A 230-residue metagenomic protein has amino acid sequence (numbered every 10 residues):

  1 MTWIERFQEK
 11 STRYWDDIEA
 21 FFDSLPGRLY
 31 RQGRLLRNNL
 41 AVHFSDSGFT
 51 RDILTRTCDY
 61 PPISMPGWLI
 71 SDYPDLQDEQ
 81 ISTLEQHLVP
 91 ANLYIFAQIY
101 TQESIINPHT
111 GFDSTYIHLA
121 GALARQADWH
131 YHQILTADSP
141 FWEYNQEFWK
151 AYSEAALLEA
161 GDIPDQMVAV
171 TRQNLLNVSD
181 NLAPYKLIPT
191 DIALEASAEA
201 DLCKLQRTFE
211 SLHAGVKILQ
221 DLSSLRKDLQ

Functional and structural regions predicted by a protein language model:
M1-D23: Extreme N-terminal leader/anchor segments
M1-I4, Q102, G215, L219: Intrinsically disordered, low-complexity regions
I4-F7, S47, R51, Q80-T83 (+3 more regions): Generic, low-specificity signal for short hydrophobic/alpha-helical stretches with a mild N-terminal bias, encompassing
D16-D17, A41-D52, D75-S82, I105-H109 (+1 more regions): Short, charged, low-complexity loops and linkers
P26-L40, I53-M65, L88-I95, I117-L229: All-alpha helical catalytic cores of prenyl diphosphate-utilizing isoprenoid enzymes
T55-H109: Long, hydrophobic/aromatic-enriched structural stretches that serve as scaffold segments
T110-T115: Membrane-interface helix-loop-helix junctions at boundaries between adjacent transmembrane segments
